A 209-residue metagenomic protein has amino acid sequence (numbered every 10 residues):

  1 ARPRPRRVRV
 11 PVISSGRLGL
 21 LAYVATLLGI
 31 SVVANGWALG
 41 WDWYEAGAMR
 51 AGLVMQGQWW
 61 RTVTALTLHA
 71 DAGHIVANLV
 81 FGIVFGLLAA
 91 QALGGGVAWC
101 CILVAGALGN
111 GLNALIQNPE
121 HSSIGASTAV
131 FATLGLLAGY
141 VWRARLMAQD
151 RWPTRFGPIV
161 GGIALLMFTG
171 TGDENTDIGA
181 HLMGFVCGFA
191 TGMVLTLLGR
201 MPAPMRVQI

Functional and structural regions predicted by a protein language model:
A1-I209: A detector for small-residue-rich transmembrane helices and their helix-helix packing motifs
